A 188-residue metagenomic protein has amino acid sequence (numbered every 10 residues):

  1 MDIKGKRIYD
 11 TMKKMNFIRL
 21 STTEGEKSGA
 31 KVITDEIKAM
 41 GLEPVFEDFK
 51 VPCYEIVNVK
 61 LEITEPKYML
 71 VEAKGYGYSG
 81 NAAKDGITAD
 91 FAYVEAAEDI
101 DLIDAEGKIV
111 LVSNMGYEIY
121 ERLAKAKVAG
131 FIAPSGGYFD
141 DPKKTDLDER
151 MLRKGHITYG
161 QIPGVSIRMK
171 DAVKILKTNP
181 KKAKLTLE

Functional and structural regions predicted by a protein language model:
M1-G5, D10-E106: Noncatalytic luminal/extracellular "stalk/propeptide" segments of secretory-pathway proteins
T34, I119-A124, A172-L176: Short amphipathic alpha-helical segments and helix-helix/interface helices
V45, G130-I132, V165: Hydrophobic/aromatic beta-strand patches that form the interior of the parallel beta-sheet core in alpha/beta enzyme
F46, Y93-V94, L111-V112, A133 (+1 more regions): General beta-strand structural signal in soluble alpha/beta enzymes
K50-P52, A97, G116, G137 (+1 more regions): Short, solvent-exposed coil/turn elements at secondary-structure transition points
Y54-I56, L61, I132, F139-R150: BRCT (BRCA1 C-terminal) domain core and associated BRCT-interaction motifs
G77-D99, R150-E188: Soluble metallo-hydrolase cores and metallopeptidase-like ectodomains found primarily in the secretory/periplasmic
D99-A105, I109-Y138: A conserved hydrophobic secondary-structure block that centers on an alpha-helix together with its immediately flanking
